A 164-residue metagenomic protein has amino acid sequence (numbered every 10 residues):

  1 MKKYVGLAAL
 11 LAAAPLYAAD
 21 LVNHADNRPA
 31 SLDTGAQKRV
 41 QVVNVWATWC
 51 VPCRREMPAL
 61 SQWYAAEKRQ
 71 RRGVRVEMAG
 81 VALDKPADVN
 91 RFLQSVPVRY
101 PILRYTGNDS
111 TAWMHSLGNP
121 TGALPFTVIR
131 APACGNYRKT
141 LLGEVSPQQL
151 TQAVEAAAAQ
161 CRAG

Functional and structural regions predicted by a protein language model:
M1-A8: Bacterial N-terminal signal peptides that target proteins for export
A13-A18: N-terminal signal peptide c-region/cleavage motif recognized by signal peptidases
A19-Q41: A short beta-strand-turn-helix
R39-Q41, W46-W49, K85: Short pre-active-site segment immediately N-terminal to redox-active cysteine/selenocysteine motifs in thiol-based
V43, C50-C53, T127-R130: The canonical Cys-X-X-Cys-His
R55-P97, N108-W113: Structural microenvironment flanking redox-active thiols in thiol-disulfide oxidoreductases
V96-V98, Y105-E155: Thiol/disulfide oxidoreductase modules built on the thioredoxin-like
A159-G164: Non-globular targeting/processing and membrane-anchoring segments
